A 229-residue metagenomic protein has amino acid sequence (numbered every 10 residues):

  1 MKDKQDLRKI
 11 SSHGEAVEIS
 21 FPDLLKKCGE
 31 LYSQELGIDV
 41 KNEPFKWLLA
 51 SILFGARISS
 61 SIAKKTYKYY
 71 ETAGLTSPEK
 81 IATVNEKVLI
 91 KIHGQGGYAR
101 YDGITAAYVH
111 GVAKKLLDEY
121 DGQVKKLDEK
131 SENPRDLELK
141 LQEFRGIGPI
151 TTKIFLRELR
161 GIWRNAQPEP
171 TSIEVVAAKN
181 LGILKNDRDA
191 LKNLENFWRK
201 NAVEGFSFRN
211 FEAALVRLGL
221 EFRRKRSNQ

Functional and structural regions predicted by a protein language model:
M1-L36, V124, P134-D136, P149-Q229: C-terminal accessory module of base-excision DNA glycosylases/AP lyases that mediates lesion recognition and DNA
L36-W47, A99-I104, N201-N210: Structural motif
K41-T72: Extended cationic-aromatic binding surfaces that line active-site or macromolecule-binding grooves and engage
K46-A56, G111, N210-E221: Short, hydrophobic/amphipathic alpha-helical patches that form generic packing surfaces within helical domains
L49-F54, Y67-K68, I90, G94 (+7 more regions): Amphipathic alpha-helical segments within well-ordered protein domains
A56-I58, G74-L75, L117, G182 (+1 more regions): Short alpha-helix boundary/capping elements
L75-E143: Alpha-helical ds-nucleic-acid-binding substructure associated with the helix-hairpin-helix region of base-excision DNA
